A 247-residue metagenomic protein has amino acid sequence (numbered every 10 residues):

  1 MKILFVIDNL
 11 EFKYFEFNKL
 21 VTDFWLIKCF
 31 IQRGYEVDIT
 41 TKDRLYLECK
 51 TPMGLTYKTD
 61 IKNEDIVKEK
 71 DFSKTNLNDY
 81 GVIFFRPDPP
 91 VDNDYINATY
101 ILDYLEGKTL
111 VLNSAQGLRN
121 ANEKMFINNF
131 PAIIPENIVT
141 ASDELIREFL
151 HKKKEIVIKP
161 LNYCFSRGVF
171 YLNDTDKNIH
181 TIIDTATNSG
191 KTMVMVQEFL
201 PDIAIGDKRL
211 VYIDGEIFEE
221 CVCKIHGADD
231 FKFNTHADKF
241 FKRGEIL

Functional and structural regions predicted by a protein language model:
M1-L4: Extreme N-terminal starter segment of soluble prokaryotic enzymes
V6-D8, T40: Short hydrophobic segments within beta-strands
I7, Y14-F15: Charge-biased, low-complexity intrinsically disordered regions
N9-L10, P89: Residue-level signal for short, function-critical loop segments
F15-V139: Conserved N-proximal alpha/beta basic substrate-recognition cap immediately N-terminal to, or forming the N-lobe
A132-K154: Rossmann-like NAD(P)H-binding beta-loop-alpha module
E144, H151-K154, F165-L247: Phosphate-binding site of ATP-dependent enzymes
